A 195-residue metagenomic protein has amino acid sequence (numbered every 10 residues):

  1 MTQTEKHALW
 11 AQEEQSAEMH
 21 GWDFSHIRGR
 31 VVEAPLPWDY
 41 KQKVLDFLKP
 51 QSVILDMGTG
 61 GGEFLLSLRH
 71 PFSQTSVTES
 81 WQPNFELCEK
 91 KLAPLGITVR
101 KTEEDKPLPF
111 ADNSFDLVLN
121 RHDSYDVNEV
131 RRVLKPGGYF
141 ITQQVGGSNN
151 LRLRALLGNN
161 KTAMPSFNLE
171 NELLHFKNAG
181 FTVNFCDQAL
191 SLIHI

Functional and structural regions predicted by a protein language model:
V31-V53, E63-F64: Conserved alpha-helix/loop element of class I SAM-dependent methyltransferases that forms part of the SAM/SAH-binding
V53-D56, G60-P107: Class I SAM-dependent methyltransferase SAM/SAH-binding core
P107-L117: A short acidic, Gly/Pro-enriched loop at the edge of an enzyme's catalytic core that lines a small-molecule cofactor
Y125-I141: A short glycine-rich, Lys/Arg-flanked "PGG" loop and its adjoining helix->strand segment in the class I
V145-A163: Short, glycine-/aromatic-enriched active-site segment of Class I SAM-dependent methyltransferases
P165-G180: Short alpha-helix
F181-S191: Conserved S-adenosyl-L-methionine
I193-I195: Conserved small/polar residues in nucleotide/adenosyl-binding loops
